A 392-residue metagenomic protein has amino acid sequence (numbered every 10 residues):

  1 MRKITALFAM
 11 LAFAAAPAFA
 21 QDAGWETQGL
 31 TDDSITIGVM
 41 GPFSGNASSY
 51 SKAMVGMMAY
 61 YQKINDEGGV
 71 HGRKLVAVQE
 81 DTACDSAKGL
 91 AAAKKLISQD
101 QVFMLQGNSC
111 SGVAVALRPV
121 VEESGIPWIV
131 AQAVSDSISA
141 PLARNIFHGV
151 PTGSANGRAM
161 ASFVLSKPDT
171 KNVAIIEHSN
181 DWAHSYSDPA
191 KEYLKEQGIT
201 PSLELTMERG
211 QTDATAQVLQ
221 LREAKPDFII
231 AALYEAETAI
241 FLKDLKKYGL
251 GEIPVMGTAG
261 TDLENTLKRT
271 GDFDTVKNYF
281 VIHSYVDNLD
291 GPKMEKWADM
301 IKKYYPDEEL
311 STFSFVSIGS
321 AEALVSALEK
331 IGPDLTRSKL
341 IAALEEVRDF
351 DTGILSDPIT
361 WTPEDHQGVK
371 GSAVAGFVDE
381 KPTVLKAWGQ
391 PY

Functional and structural regions predicted by a protein language model:
M1-T36, D66, P391-Y392: Short, low-complexity disordered leader/linker segments with a strong preference for bacterial N-terminal type II
D22-W25, S49-V55, E67-A140, M207-A214 (+1 more regions): Beta-alpha junction/loop-to-helix N-cap segments that form part of ligand/metal-binding clefts
G24-M58, E80-A87, S109-C110, I176-H184 (+2 more regions): Extracytoplasmic "Venus flytrap"
D33-T36, G72-V76, Q99-M104, E123-P127 (+6 more regions): Loop/turn elements at helix/coil->beta-strand transitions in domains of secreted/extracellular proteins
A91, D136-S137, R144-G249, N288-K296: Extracellular/periplasmic Venus flytrap/periplasmic-binding protein
L96-N108, I129-A131, V173-E177, K225-E235 (+3 more regions): Periplasmic-binding protein-like
L245-I318, P382-Y392: Extracellular/periplasmic periplasmic-binding protein-like sensory domains
K303-S314, V325-V384: Segments of small-molecule ligand-sensing domains
